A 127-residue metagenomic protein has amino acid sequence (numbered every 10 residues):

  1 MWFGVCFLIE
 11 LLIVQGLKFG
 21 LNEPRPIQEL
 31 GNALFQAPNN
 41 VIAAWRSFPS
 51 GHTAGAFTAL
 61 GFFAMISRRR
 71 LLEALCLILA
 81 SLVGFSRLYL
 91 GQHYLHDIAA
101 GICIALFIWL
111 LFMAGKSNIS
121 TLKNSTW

Functional and structural regions predicted by a protein language model:
M1-I13: Interfacial segments of alpha-helical transmembrane regions
E10-I27: Transmembrane alpha-helix/helix-exit interface in multi-pass inner-membrane proteins
R25-Q36: Peri-membrane helix termini and adjoining interfacial loops of integral membrane proteins
Q36-W127: Membrane-embedded catalytic cores of phosphoryl/pyrophosphoryl-handling enzymes
